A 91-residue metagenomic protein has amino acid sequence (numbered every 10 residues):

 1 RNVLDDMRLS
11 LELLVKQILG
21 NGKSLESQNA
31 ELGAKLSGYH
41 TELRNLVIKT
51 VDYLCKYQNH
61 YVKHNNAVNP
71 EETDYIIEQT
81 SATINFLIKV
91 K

Functional and structural regions predicted by a protein language model:
R1-N21, S81: Short, hydrophobic, well-ordered secondary-structure elements
E26-K91: Long, charged low-complexity segments
